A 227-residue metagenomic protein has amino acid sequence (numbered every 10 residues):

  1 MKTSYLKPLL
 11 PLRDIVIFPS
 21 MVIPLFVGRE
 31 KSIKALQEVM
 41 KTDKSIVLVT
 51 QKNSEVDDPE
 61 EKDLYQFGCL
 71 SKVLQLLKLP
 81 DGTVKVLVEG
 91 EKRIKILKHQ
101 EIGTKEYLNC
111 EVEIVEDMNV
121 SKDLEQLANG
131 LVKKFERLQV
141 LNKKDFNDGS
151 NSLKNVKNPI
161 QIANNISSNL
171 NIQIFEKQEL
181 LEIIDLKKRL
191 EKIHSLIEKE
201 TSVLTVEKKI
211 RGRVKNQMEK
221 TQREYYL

Functional and structural regions predicted by a protein language model:
M1-Y226: N-terminal low-complexity, acidic/polar interaction/targeting segments
